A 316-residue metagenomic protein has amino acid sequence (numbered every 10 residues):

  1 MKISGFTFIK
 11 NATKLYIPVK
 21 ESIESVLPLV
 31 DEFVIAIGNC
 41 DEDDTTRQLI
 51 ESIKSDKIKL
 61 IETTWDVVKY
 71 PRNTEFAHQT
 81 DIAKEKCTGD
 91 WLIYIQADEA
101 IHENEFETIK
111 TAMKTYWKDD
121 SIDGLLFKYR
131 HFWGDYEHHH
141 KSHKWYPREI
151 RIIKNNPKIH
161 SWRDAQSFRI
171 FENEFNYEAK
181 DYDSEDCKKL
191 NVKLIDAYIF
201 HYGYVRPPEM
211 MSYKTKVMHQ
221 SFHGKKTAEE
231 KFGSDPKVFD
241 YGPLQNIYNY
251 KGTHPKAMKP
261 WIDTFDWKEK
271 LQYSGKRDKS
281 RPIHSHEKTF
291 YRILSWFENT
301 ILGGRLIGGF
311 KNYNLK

Functional and structural regions predicted by a protein language model:
M1-S25, L315-K316: N-proximal low-complexity "stem/linker" segments adjacent to membrane-targeting elements
I3-F6, K10, P18, A36-Y94: Active-site-proximal specificity loops/subdomain of glycosyltransferases
E21-A36, C40: Short, acidic, metal-binding catalytic loop of nucleotide-sugar glycosyltransferases
S25, L49-S52, T115: Alpha-helical scaffold elements within enzyme catalytic domains, especially in hydrolases
N73-A77, D81, E103-K316: Catalytic-site signature of metal-activated, phosphate-bearing donor transferases, centered on the GT-A/GT-A-like
Q96-A100: The conserved acidic donor/metal-binding loop of glycosyltransferases
